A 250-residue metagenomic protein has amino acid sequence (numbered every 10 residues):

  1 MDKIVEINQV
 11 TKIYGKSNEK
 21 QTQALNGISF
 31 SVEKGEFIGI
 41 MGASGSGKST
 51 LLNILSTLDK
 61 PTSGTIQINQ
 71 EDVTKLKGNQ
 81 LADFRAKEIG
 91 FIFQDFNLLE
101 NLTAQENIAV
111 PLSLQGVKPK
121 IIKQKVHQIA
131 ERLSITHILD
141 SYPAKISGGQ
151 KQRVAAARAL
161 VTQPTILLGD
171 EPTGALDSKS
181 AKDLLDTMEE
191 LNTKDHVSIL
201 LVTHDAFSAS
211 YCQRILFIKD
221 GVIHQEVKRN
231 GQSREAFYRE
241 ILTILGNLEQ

Functional and structural regions predicted by a protein language model:
S56: Helix-to-loop junction immediately C-terminal to a conserved catalytic motif
G64-D72: Conserved ABC transporter NBD signature motif
L102-V110: Short coil-to-helix segment of the ABC ATPase nucleotide-binding domain corresponding to the Q-loop/switch region
Y142-I146, Q150: Conserved ABC ATPase signature
A156: Hydrophobic anchor residue at the start of the ABC signature
V161-T165: A short, proline-enriched helix->beta-strand linker immediately N-terminal to the Walker B motif in ABC-type P-loop
L167-D170: Catalytic Walker B motif of ABC-type/P-loop ATPase nucleotide-binding domains
